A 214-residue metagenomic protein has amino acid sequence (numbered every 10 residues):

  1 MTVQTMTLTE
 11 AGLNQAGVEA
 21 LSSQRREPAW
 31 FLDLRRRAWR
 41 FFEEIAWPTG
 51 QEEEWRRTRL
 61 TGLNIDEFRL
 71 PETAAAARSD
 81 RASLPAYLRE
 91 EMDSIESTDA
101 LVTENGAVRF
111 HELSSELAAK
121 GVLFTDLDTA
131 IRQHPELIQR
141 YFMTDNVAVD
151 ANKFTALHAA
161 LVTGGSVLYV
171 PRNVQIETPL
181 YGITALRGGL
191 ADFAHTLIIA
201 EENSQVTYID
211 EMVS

Functional and structural regions predicted by a protein language model:
M1-S214: Glycine-rich and polybasic anion-binding loops at the starts of cofactor/ligand-binding domains
